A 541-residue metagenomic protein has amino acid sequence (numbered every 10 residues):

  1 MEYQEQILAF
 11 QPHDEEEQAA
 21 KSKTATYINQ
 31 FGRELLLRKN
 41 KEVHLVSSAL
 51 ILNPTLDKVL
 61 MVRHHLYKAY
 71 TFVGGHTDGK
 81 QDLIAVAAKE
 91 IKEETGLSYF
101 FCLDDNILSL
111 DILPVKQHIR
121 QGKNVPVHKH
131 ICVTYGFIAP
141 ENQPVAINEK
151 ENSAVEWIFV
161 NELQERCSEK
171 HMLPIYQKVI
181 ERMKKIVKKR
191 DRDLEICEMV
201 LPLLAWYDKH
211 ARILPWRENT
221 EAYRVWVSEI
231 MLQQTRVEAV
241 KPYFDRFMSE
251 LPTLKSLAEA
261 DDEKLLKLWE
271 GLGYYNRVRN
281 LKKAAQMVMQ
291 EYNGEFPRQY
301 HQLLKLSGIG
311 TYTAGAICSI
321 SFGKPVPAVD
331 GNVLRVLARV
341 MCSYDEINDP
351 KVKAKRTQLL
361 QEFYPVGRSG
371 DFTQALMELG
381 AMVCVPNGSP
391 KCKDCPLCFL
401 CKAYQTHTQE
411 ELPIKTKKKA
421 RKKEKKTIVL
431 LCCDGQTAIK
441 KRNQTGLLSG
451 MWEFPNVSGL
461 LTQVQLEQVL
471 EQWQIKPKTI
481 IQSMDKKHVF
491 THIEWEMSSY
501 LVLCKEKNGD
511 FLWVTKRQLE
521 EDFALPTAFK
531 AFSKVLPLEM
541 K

Functional and structural regions predicted by a protein language model:
A9-S48, C398, K402-R421, V489 (+1 more regions): Acidic, metal-coordinating catalytic segment for phosphate/diphosphate chemistry, firing primarily on the Nudix
L35-F72, Q409-N456: N-terminal strand-loop-strand
S47, D57, I131-V133, S153 (+5 more regions): Change "...and in nucleic-acid phosphodiester-cleaving endonucleases..." to "...and in nucleic-acid processing enzymes
L52-P54, V59-K89, I309, A316: Glycine-rich active-site/cofactor-binding loop and its immediate structural neighborhood
D78-H171, Q463-M540: Unchanged
K116-R120, F372-T373, L379-C433: Solvent-exposed, charged amphipathic helical/linker segments at domain boundaries
Q164-I186: C-terminal tail/extension regions appended to the core domain(s) of diverse proteins
L201-P202, W206-K391, L397-K402: Catalytic cores of DNA base-excision repair glycosylases
